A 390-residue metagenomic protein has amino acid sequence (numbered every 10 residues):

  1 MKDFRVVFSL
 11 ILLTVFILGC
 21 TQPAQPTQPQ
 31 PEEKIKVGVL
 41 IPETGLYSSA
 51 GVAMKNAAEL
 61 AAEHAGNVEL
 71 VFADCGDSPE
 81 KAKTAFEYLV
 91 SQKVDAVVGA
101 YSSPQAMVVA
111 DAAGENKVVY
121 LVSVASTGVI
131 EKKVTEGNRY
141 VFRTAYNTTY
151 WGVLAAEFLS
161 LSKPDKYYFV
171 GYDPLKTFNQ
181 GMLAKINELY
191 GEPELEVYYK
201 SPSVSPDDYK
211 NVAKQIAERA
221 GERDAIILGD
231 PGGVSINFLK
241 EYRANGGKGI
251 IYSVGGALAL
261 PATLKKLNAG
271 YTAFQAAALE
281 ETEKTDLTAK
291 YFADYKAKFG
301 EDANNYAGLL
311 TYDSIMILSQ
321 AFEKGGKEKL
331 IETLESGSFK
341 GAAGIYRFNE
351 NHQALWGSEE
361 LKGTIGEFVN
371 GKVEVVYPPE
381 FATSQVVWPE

Functional and structural regions predicted by a protein language model:
M1-Q30: Secretory targeting signatures
G38-A57, A73-P79, Y101-S102, Y172-T177 (+2 more regions): Extracytoplasmic "Venus flytrap"
E43, A62, N138-V204: An alpha-beta-alpha
S49-M54, H64-K132, T144, S201-D207 (+2 more regions): Beta-alpha junction/loop-to-helix N-cap segments that form part of ligand/metal-binding clefts
A82, R143-Y168, D208-Y209, S235 (+4 more regions): Hydrophobic alpha-helical segments within soluble ligand-binding/sensing domains
A113, V118, N179-A277: Extracellular/periplasmic bilobed ligand-binding domains
L239-Y312, P379-P389: Extracellular/periplasmic periplasmic-binding protein-like sensory domains
K298-N305, S319-V375: Segments of small-molecule ligand-sensing domains
